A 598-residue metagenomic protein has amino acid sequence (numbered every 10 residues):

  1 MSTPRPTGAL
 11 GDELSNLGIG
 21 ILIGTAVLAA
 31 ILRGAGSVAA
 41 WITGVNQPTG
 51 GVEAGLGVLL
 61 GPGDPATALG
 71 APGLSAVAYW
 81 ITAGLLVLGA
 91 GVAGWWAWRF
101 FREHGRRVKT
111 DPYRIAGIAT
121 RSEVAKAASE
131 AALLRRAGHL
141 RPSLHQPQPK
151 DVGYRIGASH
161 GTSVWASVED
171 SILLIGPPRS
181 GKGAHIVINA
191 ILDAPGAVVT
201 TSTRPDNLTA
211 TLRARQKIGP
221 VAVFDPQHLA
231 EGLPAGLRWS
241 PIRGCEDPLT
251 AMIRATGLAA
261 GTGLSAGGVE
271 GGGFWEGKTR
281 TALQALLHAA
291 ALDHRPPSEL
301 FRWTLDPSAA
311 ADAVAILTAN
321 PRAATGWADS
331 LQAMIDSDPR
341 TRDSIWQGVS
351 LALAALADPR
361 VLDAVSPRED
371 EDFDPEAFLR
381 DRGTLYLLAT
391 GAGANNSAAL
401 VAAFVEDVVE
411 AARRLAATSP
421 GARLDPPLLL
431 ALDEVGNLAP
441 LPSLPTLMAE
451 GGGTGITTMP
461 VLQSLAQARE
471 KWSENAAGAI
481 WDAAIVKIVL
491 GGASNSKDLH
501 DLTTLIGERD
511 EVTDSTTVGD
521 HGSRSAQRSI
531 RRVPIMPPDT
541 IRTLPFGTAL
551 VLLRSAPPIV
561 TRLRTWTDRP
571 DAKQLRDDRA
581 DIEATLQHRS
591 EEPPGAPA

Functional and structural regions predicted by a protein language model:
M1-S180, A184-I186, E508, V518-G519 (+1 more regions): Basic- and hydrophobic-enriched, low-structure N-terminal and domain-boundary segments that flank ATP-binding catalytic
P6, P62-T67, A377, A479-I480 (+3 more regions): Short alpha-helix boundary/capping motifs
V27-A40, S163, V168-L173, P177-I456 (+3 more regions): P-loop NTPase motor domains
V45, V58, P62, A214 (+9 more regions): Short amphipathic alpha-helical patches
G91-Q146, D247-L258, R302-D306, P375-D381 (+1 more regions): Short alpha-helical interface patches
P142-P149, G263-F274, V512-S529: Low-complexity, polar-biased intrinsically disordered regions enriched in Pro/Ser/Thr/Gly
G153-S159, P367-E369, E470-K471: Short gly/ser/thr-rich secondary-structure transition/capping motifs
M448-L553: Conserved ATP-driven motor cores of ASCE-family P-loop NTPases powering translocation/secretion/packaging/pilus
